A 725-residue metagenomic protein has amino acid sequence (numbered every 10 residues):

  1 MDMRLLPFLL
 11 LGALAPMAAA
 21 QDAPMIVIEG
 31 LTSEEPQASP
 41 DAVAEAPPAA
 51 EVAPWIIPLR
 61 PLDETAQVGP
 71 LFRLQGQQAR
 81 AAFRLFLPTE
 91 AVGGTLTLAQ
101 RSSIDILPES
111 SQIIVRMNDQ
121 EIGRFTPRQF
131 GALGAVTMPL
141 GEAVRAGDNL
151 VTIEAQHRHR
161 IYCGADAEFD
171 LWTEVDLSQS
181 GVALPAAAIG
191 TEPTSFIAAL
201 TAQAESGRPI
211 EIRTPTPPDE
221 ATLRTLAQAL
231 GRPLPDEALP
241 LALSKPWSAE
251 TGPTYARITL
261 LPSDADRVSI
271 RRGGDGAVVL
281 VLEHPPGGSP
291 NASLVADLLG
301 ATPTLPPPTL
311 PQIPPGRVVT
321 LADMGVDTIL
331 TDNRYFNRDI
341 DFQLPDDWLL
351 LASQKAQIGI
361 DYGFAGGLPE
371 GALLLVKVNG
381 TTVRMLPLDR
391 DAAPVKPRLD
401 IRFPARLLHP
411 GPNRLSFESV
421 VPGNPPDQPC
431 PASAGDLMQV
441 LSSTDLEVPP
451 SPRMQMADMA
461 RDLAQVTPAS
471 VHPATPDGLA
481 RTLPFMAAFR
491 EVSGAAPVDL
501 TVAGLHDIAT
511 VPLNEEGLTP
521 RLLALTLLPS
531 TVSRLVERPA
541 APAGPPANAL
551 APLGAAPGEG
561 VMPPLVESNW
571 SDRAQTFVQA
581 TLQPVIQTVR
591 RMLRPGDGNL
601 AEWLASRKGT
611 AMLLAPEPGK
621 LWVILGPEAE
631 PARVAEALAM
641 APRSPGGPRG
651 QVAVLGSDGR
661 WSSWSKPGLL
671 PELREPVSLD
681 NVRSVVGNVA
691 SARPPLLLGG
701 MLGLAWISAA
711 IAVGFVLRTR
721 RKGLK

Functional and structural regions predicted by a protein language model:
D2-L9: Sec-dependent signal peptide recognition, specifically the positively charged N-region followed immediately by
A15-M17: N-terminal signal peptide c-region/cleavage motif recognized by signal peptidases
D22-I56, D63-G69, L74, P88-T89 (+8 more regions): Long, folded non-catalytic interaction modules
R73-P88, D332-A352: Short beta-strands within extracellular/lumenal beta-sheet-rich domains
A79-F83, A132-M138, R338-F342, T382 (+1 more regions): Short strand-edge motifs at loop-to-beta-strand transitions and within beta-strands of extracellular beta-rich domains
E90-L107, L349-E370: A short beta-strand element within beta-rich, extracytoplasmic domains of secreted/secretory-pathway proteins
V318-D327, N333-N337, L351-S353, Q357-G359 (+5 more regions): Core alpha-helical transmembrane segments of integral membrane proteins
L375: Basic, alpha-helical nucleic-acid-binding regions used in initiation and control of genome expression
